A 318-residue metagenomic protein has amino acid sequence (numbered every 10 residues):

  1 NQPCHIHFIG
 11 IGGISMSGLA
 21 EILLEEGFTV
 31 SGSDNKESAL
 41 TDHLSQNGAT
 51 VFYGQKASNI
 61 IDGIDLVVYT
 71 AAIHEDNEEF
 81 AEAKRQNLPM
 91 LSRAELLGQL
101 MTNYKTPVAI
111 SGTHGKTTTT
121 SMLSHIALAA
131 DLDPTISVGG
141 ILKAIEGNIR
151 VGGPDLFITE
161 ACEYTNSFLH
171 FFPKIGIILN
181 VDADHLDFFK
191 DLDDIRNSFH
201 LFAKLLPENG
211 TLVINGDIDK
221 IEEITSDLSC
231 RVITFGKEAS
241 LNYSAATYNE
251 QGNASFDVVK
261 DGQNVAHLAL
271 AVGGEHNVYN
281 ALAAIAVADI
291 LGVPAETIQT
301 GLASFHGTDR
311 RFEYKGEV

Functional and structural regions predicted by a protein language model:
N1-S92, L96, T211, D219 (+3 more regions): N-terminal leader/targeting and accessory segments in enzymes
P3-H5, I9, L44, T70 (+3 more regions): Adenine nucleotide phosphate-binding catalytic loops in nucleotide-utilizing enzymes
G13-M16, T120, V278-A281: Short alpha-helical patches at coil-to-helix transitions and adjacent helical residues in well-structured domains
S15-G18, A144-I145, N253: Short N-terminal binding/cap micro-motifs at the start of the first secondary-structure element
I22-E25, S45, N59-D62, A71-G216 (+4 more regions): Phosphate-binding loop of NTP-binding sites
D34, Q55, A94, V138 (+3 more regions): Residues at the C-termini of beta-strands that transition into short coil/loop
D34-K36, G140, D217-I218, F305: Residues in the short beta-alpha loop(s) of Rossmann-like NAD(P)-binding domains
